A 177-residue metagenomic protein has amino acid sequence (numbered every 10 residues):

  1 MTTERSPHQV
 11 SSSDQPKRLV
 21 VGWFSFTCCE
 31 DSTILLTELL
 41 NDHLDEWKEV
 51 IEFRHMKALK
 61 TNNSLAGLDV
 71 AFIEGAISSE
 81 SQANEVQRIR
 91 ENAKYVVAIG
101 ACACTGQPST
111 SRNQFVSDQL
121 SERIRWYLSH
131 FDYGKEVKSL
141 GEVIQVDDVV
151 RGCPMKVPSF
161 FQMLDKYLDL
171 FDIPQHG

Functional and structural regions predicted by a protein language model:
T2-G177: Iron-sulfur-associated redox domains of electron-transfer enzymes in respiratory and anaerobic energy metabolism
